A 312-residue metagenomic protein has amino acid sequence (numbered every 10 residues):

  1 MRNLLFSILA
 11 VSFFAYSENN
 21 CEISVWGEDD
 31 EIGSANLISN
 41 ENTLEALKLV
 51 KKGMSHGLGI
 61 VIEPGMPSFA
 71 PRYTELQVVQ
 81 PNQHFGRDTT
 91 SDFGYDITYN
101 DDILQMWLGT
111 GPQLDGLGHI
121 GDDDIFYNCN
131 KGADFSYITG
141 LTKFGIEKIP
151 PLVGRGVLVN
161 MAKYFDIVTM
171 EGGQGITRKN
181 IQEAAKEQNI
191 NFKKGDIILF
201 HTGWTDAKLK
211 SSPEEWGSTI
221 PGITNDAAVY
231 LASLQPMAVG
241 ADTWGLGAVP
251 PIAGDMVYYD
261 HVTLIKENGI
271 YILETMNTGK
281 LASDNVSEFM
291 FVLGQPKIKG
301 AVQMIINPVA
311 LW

Functional and structural regions predicted by a protein language model:
M1-R2, P112: Residue-level micro-sites within transmembrane alpha helices that shape and flank functional polar/acidic positions
N3-F13: Sec-dependent N-terminal signal peptides
E18-W312: Active-/binding-site microenvironments in catalytic and ligand-binding cores
